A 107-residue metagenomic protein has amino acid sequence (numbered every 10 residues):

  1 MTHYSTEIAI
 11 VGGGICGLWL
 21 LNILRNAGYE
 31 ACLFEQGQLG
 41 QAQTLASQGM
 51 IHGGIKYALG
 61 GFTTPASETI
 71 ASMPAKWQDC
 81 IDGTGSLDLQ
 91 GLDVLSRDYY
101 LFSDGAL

Functional and structural regions predicted by a protein language model:
M1-T2, I70: Generic structural signal for short, solvent-exposed loop/turn connectors between secondary structure elements
T2, T6, G37-A42, D88-R97: C-terminal lid/capping helical subdomain adjacent to the catalytic/cofactor pocket in oxidative enzymes
Y4-L33: N-terminal Rossmann-like FAD-binding beta1-loop-alpha1 element of flavoenzymes
C16, A46-M50: Catalytic-loop motifs flanking and including active-site residues across diverse enzymes
G17, Q41, L101-D104: Generic structural "secondary-structure junction" signal
R25-S47: Glycine-rich FAD pyrophosphate-binding loop
G49-L107: Dinucleotide-binding Rossmann-like beta1-alpha1 core, especially the glycine-rich loop that anchors the ADP
